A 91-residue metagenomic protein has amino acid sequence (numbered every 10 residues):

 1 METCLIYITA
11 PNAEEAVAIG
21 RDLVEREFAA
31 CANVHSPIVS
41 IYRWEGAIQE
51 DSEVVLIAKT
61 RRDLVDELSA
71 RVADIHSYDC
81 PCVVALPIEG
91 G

Functional and structural regions predicted by a protein language model:
M1-G91: Positively charged, small/polar-rich N-terminal and surface patches that mediate targeting and assembly and bind
